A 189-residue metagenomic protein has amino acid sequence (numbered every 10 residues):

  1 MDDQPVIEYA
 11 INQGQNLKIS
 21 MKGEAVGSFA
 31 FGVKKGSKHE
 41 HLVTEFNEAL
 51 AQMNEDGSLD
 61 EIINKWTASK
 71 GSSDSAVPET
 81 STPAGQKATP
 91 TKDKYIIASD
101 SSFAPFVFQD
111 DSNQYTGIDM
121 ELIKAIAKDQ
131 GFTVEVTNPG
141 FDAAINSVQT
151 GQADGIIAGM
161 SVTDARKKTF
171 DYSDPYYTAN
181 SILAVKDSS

Functional and structural regions predicted by a protein language model:
D3, A88-M160, K168: Extracytoplasmic small-molecule ligand-binding "clamshell" domains of the periplasmic binding protein/Venus flytrap
Q4, E8-N47, K70-P78, S101 (+1 more regions): Periplasmic-binding protein-like
P5-Y9, E40, T44-Q52, G57-N64 (+3 more regions): Solvent-exposed, polar/charged alpha-helical surfaces in well-ordered, non-transmembrane soluble domains, broadly
G14-Q15, I19-S20, N47-T91: Ligand-binding clefts/hinges and TM-proximal coupling segments of bilobed small-molecule sensing domains
N16-E24, E135-S189: Acidic, polar ligand-binding/catalytic clefts
K34-K38, S102, D111-Q114, S161-V162 (+1 more regions): Short coil/turn segments
K35, H39, Q52, Y115-T116 (+1 more regions): Alpha-helix initiation/capping motif
